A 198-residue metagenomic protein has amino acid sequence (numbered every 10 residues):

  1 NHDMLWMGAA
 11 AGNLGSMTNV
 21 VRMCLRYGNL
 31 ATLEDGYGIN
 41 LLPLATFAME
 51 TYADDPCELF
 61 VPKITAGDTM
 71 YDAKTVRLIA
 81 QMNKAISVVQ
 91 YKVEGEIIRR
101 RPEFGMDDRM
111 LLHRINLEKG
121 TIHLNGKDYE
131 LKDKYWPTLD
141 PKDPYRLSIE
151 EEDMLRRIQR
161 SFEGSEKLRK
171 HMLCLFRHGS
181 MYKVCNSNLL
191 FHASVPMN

Functional and structural regions predicted by a protein language model:
H2-N198: Feature recognizes metal-dependent phosphohydrolase scaffolds
